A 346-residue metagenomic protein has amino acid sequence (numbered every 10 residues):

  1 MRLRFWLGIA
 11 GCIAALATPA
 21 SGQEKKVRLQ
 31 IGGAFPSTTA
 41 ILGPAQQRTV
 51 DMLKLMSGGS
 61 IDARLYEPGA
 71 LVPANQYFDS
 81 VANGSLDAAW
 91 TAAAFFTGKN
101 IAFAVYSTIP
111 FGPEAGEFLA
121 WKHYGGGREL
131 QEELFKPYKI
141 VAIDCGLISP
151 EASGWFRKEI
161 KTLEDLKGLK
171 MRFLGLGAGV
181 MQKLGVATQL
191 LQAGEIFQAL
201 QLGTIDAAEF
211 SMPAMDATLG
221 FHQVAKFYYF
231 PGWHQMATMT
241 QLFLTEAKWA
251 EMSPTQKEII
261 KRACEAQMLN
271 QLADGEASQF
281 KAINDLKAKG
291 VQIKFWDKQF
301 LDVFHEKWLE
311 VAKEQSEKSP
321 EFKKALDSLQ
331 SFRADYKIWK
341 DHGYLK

Functional and structural regions predicted by a protein language model:
M1-R28, Y344-K346: Short, low-complexity disordered leader/linker segments with a strong preference for bacterial N-terminal type II
Q23-F118, R128-K346: N-terminal secretory/targeting leader peptides
